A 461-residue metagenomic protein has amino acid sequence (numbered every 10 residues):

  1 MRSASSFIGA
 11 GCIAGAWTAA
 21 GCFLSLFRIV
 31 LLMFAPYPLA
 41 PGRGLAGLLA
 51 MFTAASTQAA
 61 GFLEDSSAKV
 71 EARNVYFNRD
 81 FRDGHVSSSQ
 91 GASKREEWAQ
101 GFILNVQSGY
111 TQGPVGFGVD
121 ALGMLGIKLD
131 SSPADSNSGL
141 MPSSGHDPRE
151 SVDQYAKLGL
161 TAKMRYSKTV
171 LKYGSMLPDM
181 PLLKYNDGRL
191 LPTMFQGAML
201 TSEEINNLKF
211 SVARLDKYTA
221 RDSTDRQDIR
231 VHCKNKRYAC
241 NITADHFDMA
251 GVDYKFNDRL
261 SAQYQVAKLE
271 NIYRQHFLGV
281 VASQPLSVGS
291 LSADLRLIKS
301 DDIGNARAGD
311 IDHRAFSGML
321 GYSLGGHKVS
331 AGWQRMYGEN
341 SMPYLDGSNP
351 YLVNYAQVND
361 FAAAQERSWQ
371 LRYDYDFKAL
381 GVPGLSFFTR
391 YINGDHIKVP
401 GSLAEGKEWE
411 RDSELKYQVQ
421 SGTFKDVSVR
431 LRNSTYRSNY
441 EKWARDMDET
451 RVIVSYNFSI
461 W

Functional and structural regions predicted by a protein language model:
A60-G61, S108-Y110, K163-Y166, S202-E204 (+9 more regions): Residue-level signature of outer-membrane beta-barrel architecture
G61-F81, V115-V119: Transmembrane beta-strand segments of Gram-negative outer membrane beta-barrel proteins
E64, E96-F102, Q154-L158, P192-Q196 (+6 more regions): Residues that define the transmembrane beta-barrel architecture of outer-membrane proteins
N74-Y76, L171-Y185, F210-V212, A250 (+5 more regions): Transmembrane beta-strand segments that form the barrel wall of outer-membrane beta-barrel proteins
V106-G139, P148-D228, V252-F256, L260 (+1 more regions): Outer membrane beta-barrel
P114-F117, K168-K172, N207-S211, T219 (+7 more regions): Repeated loop/turn-to-beta-strand initiation elements of outer-membrane beta-barrel proteins
S211-K234, C240-T243, G289-A364, S368 (+1 more regions): Outer-membrane beta-barrel translocator/channel fold
A250, L371, S413-L415, D446-W461: Outer-membrane beta-barrel "beta-signal"
